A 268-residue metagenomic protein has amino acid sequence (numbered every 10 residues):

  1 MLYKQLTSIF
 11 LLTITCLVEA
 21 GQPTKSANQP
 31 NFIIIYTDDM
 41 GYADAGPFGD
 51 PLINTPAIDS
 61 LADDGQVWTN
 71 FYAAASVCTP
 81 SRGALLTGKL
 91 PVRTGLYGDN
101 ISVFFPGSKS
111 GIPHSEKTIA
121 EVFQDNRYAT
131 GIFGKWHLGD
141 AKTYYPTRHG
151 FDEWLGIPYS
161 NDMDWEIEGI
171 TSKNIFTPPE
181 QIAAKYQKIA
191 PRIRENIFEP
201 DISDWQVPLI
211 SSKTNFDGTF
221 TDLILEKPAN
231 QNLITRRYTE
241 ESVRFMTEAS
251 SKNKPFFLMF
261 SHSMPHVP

Functional and structural regions predicted by a protein language model:
L2-T7, A20-P268: Formylglycine-dependent sulfatase
T7-C16: Bacterial N-terminal signal peptides
